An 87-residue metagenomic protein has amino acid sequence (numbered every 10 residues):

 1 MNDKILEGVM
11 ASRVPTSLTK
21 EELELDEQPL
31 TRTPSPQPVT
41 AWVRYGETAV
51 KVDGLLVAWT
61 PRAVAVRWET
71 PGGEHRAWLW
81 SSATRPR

Functional and structural regions predicted by a protein language model:
D3-S81: Basic/aromatic-rich interaction segments and small domains that mediate binding to polyanionic partners
A83-R87: Intrinsically disordered, low-complexity linker and terminal regions at domain boundaries
